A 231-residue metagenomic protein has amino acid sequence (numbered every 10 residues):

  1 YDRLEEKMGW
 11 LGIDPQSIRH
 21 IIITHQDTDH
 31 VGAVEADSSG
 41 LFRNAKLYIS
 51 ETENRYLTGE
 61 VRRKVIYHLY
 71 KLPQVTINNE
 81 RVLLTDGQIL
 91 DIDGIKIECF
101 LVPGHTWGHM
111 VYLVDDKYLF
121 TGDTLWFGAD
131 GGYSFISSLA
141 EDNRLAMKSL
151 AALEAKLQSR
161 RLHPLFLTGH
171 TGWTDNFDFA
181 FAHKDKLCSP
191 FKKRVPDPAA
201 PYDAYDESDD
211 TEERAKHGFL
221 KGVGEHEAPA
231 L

Functional and structural regions predicted by a protein language model:
Y1-Q16, G32-A33, V75-Y133, A230: Catalytic core of the metallo-beta-lactamase
Y1-T85, D185, P190-D197, P201-Y205: Active-site HxH/HxHxD metal-binding segment of metal-dependent hydrolases
D27, E51-R55, V61-R63, Q88 (+4 more regions): Short, flexible active-site-adjacent loop segments at beta-strand->alpha-helix junctions, enriched in small/polar
G40-L41, K64-V75, C99-L101, W126 (+2 more regions): Short secondary-structure transition/capping segments
E51-F100, E141-L162: Metallo-beta-lactamase
L57, H226-P229: Compositionally biased, intrinsically disordered low-complexity regions
K96-P103, W107-F179: Metallo-beta-lactamase
G128, K148-E227: Divalent-metal (often Zn2+) His-rich catalytic cores of metallo-beta-lactamase-fold enzymes
